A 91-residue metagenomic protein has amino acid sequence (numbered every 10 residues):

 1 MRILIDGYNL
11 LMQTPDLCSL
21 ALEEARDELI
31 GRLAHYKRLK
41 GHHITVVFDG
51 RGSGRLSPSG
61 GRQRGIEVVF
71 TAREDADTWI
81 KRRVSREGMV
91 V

Functional and structural regions predicted by a protein language model:
R2-I5, N9-V91: Nuclease catalytic cores that cleave nucleic-acid phosphodiester bonds, predominantly acidic two-metal-ion
